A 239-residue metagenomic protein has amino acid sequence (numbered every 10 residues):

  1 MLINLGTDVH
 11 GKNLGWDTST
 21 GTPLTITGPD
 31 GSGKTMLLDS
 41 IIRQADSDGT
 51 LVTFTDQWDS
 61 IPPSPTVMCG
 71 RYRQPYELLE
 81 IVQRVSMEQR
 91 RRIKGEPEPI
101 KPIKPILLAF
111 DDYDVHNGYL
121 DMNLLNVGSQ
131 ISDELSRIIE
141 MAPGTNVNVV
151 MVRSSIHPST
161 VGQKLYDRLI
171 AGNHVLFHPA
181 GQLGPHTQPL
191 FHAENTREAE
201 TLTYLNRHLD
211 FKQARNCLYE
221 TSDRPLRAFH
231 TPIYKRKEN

Functional and structural regions predicted by a protein language model:
M1-L14: N-terminal pre-Walker A segment at the start of P-loop NTPase domains
I26: Hydrophobic anchor at the beta1->P-loop junction of P-loop NTPases
P29-G31: The conserved Walker
K34: Conserved lysine of the Walker
L37: Hydrophobic positions on the alpha1 helix immediately C-terminal to the Walker A/P-loop
G49-F110, L120: Mechanochemical coupling/switch segment within NTP-driven translocation systems
L79-R91, V127-S155, A180: Substrate-engagement module of ASCE P-loop NTPases
M151-E238: Conserved ATP-driven motor cores of ASCE-family P-loop NTPases powering translocation/secretion/packaging/pilus
